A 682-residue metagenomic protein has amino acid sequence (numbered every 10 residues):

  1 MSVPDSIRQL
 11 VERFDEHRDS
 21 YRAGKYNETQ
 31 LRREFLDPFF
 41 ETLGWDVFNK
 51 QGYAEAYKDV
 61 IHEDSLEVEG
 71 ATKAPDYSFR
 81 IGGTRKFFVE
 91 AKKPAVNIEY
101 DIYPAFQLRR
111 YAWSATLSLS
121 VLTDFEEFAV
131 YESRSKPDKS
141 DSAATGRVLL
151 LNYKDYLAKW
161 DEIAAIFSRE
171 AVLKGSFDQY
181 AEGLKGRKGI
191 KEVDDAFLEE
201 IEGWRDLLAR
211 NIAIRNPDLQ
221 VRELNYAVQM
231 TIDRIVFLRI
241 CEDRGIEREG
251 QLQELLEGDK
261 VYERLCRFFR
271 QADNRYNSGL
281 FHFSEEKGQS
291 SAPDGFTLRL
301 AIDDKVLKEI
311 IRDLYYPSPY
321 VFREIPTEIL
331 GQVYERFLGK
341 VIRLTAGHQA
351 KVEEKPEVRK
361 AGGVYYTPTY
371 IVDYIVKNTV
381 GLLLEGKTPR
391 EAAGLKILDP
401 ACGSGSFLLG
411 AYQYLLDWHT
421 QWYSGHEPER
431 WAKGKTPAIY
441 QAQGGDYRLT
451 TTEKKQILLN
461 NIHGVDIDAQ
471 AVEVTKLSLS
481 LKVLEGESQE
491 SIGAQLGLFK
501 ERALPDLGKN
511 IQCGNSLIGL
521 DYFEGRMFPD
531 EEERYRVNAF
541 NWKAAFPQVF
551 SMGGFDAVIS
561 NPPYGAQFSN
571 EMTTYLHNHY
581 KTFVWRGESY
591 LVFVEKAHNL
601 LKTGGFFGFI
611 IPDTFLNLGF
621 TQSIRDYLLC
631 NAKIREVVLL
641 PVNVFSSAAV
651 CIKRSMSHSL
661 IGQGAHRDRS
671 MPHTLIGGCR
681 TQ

Functional and structural regions predicted by a protein language model:
M1-A23, K93, L108, A164-L416 (+7 more regions): Preference for the N-terminal adenyl/adenosyl cofactor-binding alpha/beta module
A23-I61: Acidic-basic catalytic patches of nuclease active cores, encompassing PD-(D/E)XK and other metal-cofactor nuclease
K25, E69-P75, F87, N97-L122 (+11 more regions): Signature of N6-adenine DNA methyltransferases within the class I
F48-A54, S140-S142, R248-L255, K387-G394 (+2 more regions): Flexible phosphate/Mg2+-sensing switch loops adjacent to catalytic phosphate-binding sites
N49-G83: Active-site metal-binding core of divalent-cation-utilizing nuclease and nuclease-like domains
T84-N97, M527-Y535: Short, basic, glycine/proline-bearing loop/turn elements
P437-Y440, D530-K543: Short coil-to-helix leader/linker segments, especially the first N-terminal amphipathic alpha-helix with its helix
T450-I462, K509, A539, K543: Alpha-helix-centered segments that form part of catalytic cores
